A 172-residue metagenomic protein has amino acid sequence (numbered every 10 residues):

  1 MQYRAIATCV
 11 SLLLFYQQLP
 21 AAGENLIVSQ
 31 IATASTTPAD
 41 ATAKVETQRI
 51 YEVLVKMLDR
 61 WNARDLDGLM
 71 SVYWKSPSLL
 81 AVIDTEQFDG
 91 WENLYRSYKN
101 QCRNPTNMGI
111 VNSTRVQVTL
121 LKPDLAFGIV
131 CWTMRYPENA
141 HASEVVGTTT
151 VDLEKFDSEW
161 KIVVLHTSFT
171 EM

Functional and structural regions predicted by a protein language model:
M1-A7: Bacterial N-terminal signal peptides that target proteins for export
A7-Q17: Bacterial N-terminal signal peptides
P20-V72, S76: Short, low-complexity N-terminal intrinsically disordered segments enriched in polar/charged residues
E24-Q30, V146-M172: Short beta-strand edge/turn micro-motifs at domain boundaries
L66-L120, S143: A solvent-exposed, acidic/Ser-Thr-rich amphipathic alpha-helical stretch
Y98-K99, S113-T119, W132-M134, T148-E154 (+1 more regions): Hydrophobic/aromatic beta-strand elements that line small-molecule binding cavities or substrate pockets in beta-rich
D124-M134: A short hydrophobic beta-strand element
E138-A140: Outer-membrane beta-barrel domain signature
